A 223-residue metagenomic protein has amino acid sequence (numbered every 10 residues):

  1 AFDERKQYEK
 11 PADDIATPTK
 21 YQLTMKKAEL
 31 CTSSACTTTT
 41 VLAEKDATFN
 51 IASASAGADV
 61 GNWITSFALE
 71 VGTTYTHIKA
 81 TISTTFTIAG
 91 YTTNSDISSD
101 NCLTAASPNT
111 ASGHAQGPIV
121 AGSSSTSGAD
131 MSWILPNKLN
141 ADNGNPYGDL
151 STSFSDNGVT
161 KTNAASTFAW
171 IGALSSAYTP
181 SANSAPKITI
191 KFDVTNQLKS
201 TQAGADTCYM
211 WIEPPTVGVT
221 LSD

Functional and structural regions predicted by a protein language model:
A1-D223: A short, solvent-exposed, low-complexity linear motif enriched for acidic/polar residues with Pro/Gly/Ser/Thr
